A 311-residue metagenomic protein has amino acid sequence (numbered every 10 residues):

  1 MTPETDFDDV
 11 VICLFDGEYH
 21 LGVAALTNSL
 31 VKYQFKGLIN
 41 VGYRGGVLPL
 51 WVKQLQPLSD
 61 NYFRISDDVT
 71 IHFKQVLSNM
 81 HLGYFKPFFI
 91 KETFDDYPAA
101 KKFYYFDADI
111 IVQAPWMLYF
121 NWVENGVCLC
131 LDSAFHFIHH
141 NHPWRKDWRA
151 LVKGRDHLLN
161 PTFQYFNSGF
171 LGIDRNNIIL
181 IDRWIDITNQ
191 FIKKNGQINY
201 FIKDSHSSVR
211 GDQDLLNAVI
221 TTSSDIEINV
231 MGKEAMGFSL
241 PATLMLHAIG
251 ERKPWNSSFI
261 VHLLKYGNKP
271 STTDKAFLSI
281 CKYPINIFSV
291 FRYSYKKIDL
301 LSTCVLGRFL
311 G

Functional and structural regions predicted by a protein language model:
M1-F7, L158-P161, I178-G311: A glycosyltransferase accessory/donor-loop signature
M1-S78, D95-A99, Y283-G311: N-terminal anchoring/stem segment of glycosyltransferases
Y43-P49, V112-W116, K233-A235: Short, polar loop motifs at secondary-structure junctions
S78-K86: A short, glycine-/small-residue-rich helix N-cap motif at loop->alpha-helix starts within glycosyltransferase
K86, F106, F166-N167, D212 (+1 more regions): Residues that flank catalytic or metal-binding motifs in active/ligand-binding sites
P87-H139: GT-A fold catalytic core of metal-dependent nucleotide-sugar glycosyltransferases, centered on the diacidic
F89, F170-G172, M245: Conserved hydrophobic/aromatic beta-strand scaffold that supports enzyme active sites
L118-I187: Conserved catalytic core of nucleotide-sugar-dependent glycosyltransferases
